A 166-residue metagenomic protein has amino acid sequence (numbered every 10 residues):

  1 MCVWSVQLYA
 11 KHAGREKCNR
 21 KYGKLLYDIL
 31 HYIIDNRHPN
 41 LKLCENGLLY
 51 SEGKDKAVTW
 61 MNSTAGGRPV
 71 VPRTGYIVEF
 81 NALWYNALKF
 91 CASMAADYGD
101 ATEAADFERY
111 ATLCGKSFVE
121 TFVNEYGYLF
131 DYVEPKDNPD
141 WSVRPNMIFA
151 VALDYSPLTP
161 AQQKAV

Functional and structural regions predicted by a protein language model:
M1-G53, A57-V58, N62-S63, I77-N81 (+1 more regions): Aromatic-rich carbohydrate-recognition surfaces in CAZymes
E16, G67-R68, A101, V133: A near-ubiquitous, low-amplitude feature marking generic local secondary-structure context
I34, H38-N46, Y50, Y85-V166: Catalytic cores of carbohydrate-active enzymes
S63-P72: Short glycine/proline-rich turn/loop motifs
V71-E79, D137-W141: Short, solvent-exposed segments of well-ordered alpha helices
